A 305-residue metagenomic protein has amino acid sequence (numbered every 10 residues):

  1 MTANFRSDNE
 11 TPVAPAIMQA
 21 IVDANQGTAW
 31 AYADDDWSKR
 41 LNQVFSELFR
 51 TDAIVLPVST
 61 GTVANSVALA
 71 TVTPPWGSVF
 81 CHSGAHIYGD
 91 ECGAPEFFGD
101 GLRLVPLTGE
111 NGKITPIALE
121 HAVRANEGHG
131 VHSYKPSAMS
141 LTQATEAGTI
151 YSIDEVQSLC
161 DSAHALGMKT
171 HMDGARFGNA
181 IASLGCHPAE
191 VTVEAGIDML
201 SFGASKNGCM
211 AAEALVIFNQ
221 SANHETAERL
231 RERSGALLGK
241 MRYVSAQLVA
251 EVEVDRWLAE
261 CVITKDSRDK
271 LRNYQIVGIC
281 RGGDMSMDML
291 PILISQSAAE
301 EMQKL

Functional and structural regions predicted by a protein language model:
M1-A259, K265, R272-I276: Conserved PLP-enzyme active-site core in the AAT-like
R256, E260-L305: Alpha-helical transmembrane segments of bacterial inner-membrane membrane proteins
